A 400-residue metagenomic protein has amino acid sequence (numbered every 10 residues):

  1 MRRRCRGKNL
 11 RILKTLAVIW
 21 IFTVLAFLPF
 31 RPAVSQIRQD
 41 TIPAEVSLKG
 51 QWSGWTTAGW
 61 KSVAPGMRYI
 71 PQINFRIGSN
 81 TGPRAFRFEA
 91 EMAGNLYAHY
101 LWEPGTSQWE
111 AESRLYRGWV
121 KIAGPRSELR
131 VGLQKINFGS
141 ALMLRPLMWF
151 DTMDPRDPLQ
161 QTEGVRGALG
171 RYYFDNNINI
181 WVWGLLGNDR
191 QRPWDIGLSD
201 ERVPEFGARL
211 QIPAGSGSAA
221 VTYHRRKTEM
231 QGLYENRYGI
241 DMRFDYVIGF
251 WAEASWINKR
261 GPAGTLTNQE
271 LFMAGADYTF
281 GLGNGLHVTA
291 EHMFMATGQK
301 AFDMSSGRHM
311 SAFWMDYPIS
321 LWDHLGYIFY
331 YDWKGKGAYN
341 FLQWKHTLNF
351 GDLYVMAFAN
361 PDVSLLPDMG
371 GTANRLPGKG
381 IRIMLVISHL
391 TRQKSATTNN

Functional and structural regions predicted by a protein language model:
R38-K61, F88-A90, I178-N179: Transmembrane beta-strand segments of Gram-negative outer membrane beta-barrel proteins
G54-W60, T81-A85, G94-Y100, G124-R126 (+11 more regions): Transmembrane beta-strands of outer-membrane beta-barrel pores
P65-I73, A111-Y116, T162-R166, R202-F206 (+7 more regions): Residues that define the transmembrane beta-barrel architecture of outer-membrane proteins
I73-T81, R117-I122, A168-Y172, A208-I212 (+5 more regions): Residues on the lipid-exposed face of transmembrane beta-strands in outer-membrane beta-barrel proteins
S79-I180, L185, I212, D362: Outer membrane beta-barrel
R84-A90, R126-L129, N177-I180, I212-V221 (+6 more regions): Repeated loop/turn-to-beta-strand initiation elements of outer-membrane beta-barrel proteins
A214, R243-D332: Detector for outer-membrane/organellar transmembrane beta-barrel domains, recognizing the amphipathic beta-strand
W344-G351, V355-A359, R375-N400: Outer-membrane beta-barrel "beta-signal"
